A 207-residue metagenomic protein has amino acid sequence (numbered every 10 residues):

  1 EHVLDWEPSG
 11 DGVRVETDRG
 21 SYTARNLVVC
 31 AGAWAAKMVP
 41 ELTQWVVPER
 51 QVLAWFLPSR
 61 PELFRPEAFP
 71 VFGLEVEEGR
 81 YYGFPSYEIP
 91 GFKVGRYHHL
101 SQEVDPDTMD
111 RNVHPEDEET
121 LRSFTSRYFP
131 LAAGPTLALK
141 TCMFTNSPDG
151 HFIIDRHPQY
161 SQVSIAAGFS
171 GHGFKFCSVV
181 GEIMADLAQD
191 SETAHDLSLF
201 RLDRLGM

Functional and structural regions predicted by a protein language model:
E1, T17, A138-K140: Short loop/edge segments at beta-strand edges and connector loops that shape dinucleotide/nucleotide cofactor-binding
E1-V13: A conserved short coil-to-beta-strand element within the FAD-binding core of flavoproteins
P8, A24-N26, C30-A36: Glycine-/small-residue-rich beta->alpha transition segments that form the dinucleotide
E16-N26: Core beta-strand elements of the Rossmann-like FAD/NAD(P) dinucleotide-binding domain in flavoenzyme oxidoreductases
S21, A33-Q162: Active-site substrate-recognition segment that forms the wall of the catalytic cavity or substrate channel
P158-M207: C-terminal lid/capping helical subdomain adjacent to the catalytic/cofactor pocket in oxidative enzymes
